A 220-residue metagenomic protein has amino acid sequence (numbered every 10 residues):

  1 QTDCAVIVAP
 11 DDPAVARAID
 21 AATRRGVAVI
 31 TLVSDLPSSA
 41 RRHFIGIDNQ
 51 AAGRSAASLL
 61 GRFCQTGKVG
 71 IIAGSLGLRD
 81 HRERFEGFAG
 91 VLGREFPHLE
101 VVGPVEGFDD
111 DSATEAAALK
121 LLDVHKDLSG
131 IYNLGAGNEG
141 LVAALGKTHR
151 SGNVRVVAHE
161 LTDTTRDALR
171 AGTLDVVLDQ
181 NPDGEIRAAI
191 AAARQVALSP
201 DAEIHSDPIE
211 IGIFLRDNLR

Functional and structural regions predicted by a protein language model:
T2, T66, H125-L128, L174: Short, high-confidence coil segments that cap the C-terminus of an alpha-helix and link into the following beta-strand
A5-D20, F88, E106-T164: Hydrophobic alpha-helical
D11, I45-S55, I72-G90, L99-A116 (+3 more regions): Hinge/beta->alpha junction and helix N-cap segments in small-molecule ligand-binding domains
R17-A51, T162-R170: Flexible loop/hinge segments that line or gate small-molecule binding clefts
A52-G70: A conserved helix-loop-strand patch within extracytoplasmic ligand-binding domains of the periplasmic binding
L92, P182-R220: Hinge/cleft segment of the Venus flytrap/periplasmic-binding protein
